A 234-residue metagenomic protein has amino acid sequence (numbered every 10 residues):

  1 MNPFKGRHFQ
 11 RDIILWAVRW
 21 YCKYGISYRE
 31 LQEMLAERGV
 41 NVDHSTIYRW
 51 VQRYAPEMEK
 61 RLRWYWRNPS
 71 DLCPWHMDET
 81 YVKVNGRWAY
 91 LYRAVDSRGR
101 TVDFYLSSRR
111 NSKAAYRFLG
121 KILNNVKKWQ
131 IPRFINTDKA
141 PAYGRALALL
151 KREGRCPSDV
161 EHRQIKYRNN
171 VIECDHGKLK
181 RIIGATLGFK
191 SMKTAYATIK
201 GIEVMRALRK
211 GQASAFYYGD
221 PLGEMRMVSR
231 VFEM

Functional and structural regions predicted by a protein language model:
M1-K23, G39-D43, Y48, W66 (+3 more regions): Basic, short loop/linker segments at the boundary and entry of helix-turn-helix/winged-helix-like folds
A17, L31, I47, M77-D78 (+10 more regions): Mobile genetic element proteins and their domesticated derivatives, centered on retroelements and DNA transposons
S27-V40: DNA-recognition alpha helix
R49-S70, E153-G154: Short, basic alpha-helical nucleic acid-contact segments in DNA-binding proteins and DNA transaction factors
R53, F104-K128: Active-site beta-loop-alpha junctions of metal-dependent nucleic acid enzymes, especially the RNase H-like/DDE
N85-T101, N111, L119-L123: Short conserved beta-strand segments at catalytic cores or DNA/RNA-binding microdomains of nucleic-acid binding
K139-E203, A207: Helix-centered, glycine/charged polyanion-binding patches within enzymatic domains that contact phosphate-containing
A197-M234: C-terminal domain-tail junction helix/linker
